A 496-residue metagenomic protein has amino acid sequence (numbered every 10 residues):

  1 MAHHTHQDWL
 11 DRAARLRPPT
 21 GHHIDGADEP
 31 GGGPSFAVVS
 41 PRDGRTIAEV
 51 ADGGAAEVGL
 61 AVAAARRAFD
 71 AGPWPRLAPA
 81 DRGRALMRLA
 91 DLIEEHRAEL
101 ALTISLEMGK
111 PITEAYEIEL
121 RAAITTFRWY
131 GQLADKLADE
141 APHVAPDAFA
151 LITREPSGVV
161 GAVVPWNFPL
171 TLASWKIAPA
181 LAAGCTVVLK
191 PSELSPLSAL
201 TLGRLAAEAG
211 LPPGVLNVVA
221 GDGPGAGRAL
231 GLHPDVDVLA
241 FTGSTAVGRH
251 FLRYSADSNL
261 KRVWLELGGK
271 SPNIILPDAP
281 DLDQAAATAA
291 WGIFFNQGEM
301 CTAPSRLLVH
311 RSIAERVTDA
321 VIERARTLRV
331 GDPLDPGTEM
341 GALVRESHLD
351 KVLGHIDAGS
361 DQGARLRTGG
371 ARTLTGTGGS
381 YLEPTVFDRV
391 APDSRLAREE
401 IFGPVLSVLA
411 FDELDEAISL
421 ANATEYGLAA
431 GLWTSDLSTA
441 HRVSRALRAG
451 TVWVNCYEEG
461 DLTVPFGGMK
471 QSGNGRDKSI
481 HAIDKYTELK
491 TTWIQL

Functional and structural regions predicted by a protein language model:
M1-V50, R84, R88, A138-V163 (+4 more regions): Terminal low-complexity tails and localization/encapsulation signals of metabolic enzymes
G44, R82, I104, F127 (+9 more regions): Residue-level signal for inorganic ion chemistry
R45-A48, V236, I274, R329 (+3 more regions): Conserved C-terminal structural/oligomerization subdomain of aldehyde/semialdehyde dehydrogenase
R45-L137: Glycine-rich loop-to-alpha-helix module at the N-terminal edge of alpha/beta enzyme cores
T46-G53, D70-P75, A162, N273-P277 (+5 more regions): Short, well-ordered beta-strand elements within core beta-sheets of diverse protein domains
A138-Q284, F411: Rossmann-like NAD(P) dinucleotide-binding subdomain of oxidoreductase/dehydrogenase enzymes
T186-V188, L366, T451: A short hydrophobic/small-residue beta-strand
V238, A246-A391, V454: ALDH superfamily catalytic-core signature
